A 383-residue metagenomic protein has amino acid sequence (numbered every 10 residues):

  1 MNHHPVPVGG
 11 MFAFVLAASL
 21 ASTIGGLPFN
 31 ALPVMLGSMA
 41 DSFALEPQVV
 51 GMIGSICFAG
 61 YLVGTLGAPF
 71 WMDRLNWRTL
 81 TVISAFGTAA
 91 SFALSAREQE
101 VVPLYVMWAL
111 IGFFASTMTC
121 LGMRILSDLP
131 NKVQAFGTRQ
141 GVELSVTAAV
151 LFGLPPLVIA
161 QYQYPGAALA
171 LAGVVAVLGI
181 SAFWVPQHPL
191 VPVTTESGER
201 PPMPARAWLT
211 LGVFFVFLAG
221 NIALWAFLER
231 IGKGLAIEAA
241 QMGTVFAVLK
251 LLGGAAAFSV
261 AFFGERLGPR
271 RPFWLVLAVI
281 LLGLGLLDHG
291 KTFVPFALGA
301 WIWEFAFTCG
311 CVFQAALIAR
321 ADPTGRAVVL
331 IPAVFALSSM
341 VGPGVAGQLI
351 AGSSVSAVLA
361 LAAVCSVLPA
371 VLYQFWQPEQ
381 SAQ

Functional and structural regions predicted by a protein language model:
L32-P33, R206-A247, L251-G254: Extracytoplasmic gate region of multi-pass secondary transporters
V63-Q99: Conserved MFS/SLC helix-loop-helix module at the cytosolic interface between two early adjacent transmembrane helices
G64-W77, A256-P269, I350: Helix-to-loop junctions at the C-terminal end of transmembrane segments in multipass secondary transporters
P103-T117, F215, P295-C309: Hydrophobic core of transmembrane alpha-helices in multi-pass small-molecule transporters, especially MFS/SLC-type
S116-P130, T308-D322: Intracellular juxtamembrane helix-capping segments at the cytosolic ends of symmetry-related transmembrane helices
T138-Q187: Helix-loop-helix hairpin linking two adjacent transmembrane segments in secondary transporters
G268-Q314: C-terminal transmembrane helical hairpin of 12-TM major facilitator-type secondary transporters
A321-V355, A362: A late C-terminal transmembrane helix in Major Facilitator Superfamily
